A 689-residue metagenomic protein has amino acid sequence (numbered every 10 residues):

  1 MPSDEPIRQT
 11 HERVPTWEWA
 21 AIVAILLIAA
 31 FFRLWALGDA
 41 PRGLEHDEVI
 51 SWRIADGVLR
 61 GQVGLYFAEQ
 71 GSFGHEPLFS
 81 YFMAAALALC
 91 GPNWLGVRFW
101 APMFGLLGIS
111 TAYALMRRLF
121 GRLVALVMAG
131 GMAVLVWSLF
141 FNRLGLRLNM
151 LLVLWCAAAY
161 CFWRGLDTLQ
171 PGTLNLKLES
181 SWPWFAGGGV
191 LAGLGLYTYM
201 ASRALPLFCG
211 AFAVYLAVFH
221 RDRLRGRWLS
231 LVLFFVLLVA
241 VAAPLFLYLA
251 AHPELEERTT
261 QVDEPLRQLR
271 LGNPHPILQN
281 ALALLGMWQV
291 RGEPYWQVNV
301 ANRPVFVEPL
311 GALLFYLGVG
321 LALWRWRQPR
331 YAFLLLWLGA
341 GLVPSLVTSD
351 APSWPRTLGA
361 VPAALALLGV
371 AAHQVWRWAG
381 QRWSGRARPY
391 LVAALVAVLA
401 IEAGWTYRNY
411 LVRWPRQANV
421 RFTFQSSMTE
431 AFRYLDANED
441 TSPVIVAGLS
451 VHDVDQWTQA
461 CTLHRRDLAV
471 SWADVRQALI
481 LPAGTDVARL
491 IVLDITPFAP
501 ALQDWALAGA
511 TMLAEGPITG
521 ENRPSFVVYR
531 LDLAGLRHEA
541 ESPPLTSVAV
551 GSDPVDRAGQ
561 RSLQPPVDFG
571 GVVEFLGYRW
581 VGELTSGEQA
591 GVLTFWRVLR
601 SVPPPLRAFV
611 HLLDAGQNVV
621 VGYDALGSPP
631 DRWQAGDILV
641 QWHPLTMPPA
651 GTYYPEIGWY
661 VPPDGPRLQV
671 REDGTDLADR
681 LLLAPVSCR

Functional and structural regions predicted by a protein language model:
M1-S3, R8-T10, Q425-H452, Q456-R689: C-terminal luminal/periplasmic domains and tails of membrane-associated envelope-modifying transferases
P2-G272, P276-A379: Membrane-integral, polyisoprenol-dependent glycosyltransferases of the GT-C/oligosaccharyltransferase superfamily
R42-E45, A418, F422-Q425: Juxtamembrane membrane-water interface segments immediately C-terminal to a transmembrane helix
V49, E76, S353, F422-S426 (+1 more regions): Soluble non-cytosolic domains of exported or imported proteins
F162, P276, I401-Y407, T429 (+1 more regions): Beta-sheet-rich sandwich/jelly-roll-like modules and their strand-loop junctions
G380-S384: Membrane interface segments of multi-pass transport proteins and intramembrane proteases
R386-L391: Internal alpha-helical transmembrane segments of multi-pass membrane proteins
V392-F422: Transmembrane alpha-helical segments
